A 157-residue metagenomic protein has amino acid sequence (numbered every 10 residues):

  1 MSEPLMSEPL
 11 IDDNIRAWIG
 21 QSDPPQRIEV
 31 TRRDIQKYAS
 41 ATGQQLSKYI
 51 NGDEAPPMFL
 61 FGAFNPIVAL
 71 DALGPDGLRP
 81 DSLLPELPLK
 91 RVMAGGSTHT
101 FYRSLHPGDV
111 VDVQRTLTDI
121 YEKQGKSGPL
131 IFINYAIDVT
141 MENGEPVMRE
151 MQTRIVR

Functional and structural regions predicted by a protein language model:
S2-G96: Hot-dog-fold acyl-thioester-processing enzymes
E3-N14, G96, T100-R157: HotDog/MaoC-like acyl-thioester-processing domains
